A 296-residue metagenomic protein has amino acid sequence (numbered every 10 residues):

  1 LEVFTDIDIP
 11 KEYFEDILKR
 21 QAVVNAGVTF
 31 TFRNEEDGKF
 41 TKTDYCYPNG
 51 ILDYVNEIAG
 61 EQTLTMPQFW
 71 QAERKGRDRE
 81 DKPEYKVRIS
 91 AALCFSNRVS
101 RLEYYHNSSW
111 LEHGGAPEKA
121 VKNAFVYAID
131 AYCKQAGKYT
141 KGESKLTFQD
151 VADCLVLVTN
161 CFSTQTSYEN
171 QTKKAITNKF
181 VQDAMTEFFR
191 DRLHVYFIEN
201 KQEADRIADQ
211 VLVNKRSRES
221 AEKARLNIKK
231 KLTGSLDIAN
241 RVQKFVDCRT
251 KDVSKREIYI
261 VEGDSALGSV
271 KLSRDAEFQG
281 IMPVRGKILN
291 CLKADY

Functional and structural regions predicted by a protein language model:
L1-Y296: GHKL-family ATPase ATP-binding module
